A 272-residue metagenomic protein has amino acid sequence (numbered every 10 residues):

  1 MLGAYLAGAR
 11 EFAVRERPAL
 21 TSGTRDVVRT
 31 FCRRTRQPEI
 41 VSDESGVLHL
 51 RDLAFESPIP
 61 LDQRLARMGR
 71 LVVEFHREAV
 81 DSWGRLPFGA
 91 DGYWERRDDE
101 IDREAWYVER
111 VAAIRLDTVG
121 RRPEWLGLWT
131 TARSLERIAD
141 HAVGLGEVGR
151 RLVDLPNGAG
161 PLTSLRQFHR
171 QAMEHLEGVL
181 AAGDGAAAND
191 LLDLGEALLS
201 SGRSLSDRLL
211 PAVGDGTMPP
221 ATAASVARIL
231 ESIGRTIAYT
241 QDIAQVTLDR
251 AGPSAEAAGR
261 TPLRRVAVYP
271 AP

Functional and structural regions predicted by a protein language model:
M1-P272: Cytosolic, long alpha-helical scaffolding segments
